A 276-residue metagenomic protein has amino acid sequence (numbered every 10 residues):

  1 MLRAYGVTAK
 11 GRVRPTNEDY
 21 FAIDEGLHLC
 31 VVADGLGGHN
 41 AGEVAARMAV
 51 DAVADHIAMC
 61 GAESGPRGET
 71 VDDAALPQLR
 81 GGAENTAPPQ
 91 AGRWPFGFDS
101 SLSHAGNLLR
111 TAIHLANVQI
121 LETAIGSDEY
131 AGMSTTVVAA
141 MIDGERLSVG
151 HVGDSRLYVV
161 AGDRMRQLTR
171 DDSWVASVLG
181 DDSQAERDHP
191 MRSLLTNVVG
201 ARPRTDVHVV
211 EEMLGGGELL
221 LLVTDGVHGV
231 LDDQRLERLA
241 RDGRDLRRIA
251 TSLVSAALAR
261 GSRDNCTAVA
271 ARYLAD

Functional and structural regions predicted by a protein language model:
M1-D276: PP2C/PPM-type serine/threonine phosphatase catalytic domain
